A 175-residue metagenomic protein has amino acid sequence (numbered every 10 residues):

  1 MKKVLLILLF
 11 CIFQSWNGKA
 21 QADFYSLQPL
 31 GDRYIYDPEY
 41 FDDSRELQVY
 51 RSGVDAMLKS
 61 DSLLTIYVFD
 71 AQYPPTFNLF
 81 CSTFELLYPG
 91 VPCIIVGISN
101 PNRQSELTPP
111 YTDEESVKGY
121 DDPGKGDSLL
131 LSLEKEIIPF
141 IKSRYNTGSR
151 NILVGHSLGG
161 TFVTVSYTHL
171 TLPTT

Functional and structural regions predicted by a protein language model:
V4-I12: Sec-dependent N-terminal signal peptides
G18-L64: A domain-start/cap signature at the N-terminus of enzymes
K59, D70-I94, I98-S105: Short substrate-entry loop that stabilizes the transition state in hydrolases
S99-S128: Cap/lid segment of the alpha/beta-hydrolase catalytic domain
Y120-K142: Alpha/beta-hydrolase active-site loop
N146-H156: Alpha/beta-hydrolase fold nucleophile elbow
G155-V165: Glycine-rich nucleophile elbow surrounding the catalytic serine of serine-hydrolase chemistry
T168-T174: Conserved small/polar residues in nucleotide/adenosyl-binding loops
